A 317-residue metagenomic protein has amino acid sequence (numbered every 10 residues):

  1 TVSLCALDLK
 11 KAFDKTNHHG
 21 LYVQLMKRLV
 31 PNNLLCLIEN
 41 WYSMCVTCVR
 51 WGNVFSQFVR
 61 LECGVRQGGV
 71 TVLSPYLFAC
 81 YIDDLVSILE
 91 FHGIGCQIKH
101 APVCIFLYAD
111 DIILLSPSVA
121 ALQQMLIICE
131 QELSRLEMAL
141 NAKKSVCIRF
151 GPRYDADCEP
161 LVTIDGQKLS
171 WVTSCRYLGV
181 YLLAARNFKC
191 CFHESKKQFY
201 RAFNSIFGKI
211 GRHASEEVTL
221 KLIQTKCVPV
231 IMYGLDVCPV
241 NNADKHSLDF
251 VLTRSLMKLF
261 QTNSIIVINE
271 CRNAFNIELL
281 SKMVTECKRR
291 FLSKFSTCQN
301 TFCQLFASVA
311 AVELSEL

Functional and structural regions predicted by a protein language model:
T1-L77, D84: Conserved pre-catalytic core of RNA-dependent polymerases
D8, L25, I38, G68 (+9 more regions): Mobile genetic element proteins and their domesticated derivatives, centered on retroelements and DNA transposons
K10-R28, I105-S134, G151-R153, A184-N187: Catalytic palm subdomain of template-directed nucleic-acid polymerases, centered on the conserved carboxylate motif
L77-A109, I113-L115: Active-site palm subdomain of RNA-directed nucleic acid polymerases
A139-S174: Short, conserved micro-motifs composed of acidic
G166-P239: Basic, alpha-helical interaction scaffolds
S247-L256, K288-F291: Short amphipathic alpha-helical coiled-coil/interface segments
I277-L317: Acidic catalytic cores of enzymes that act on phosphate-bearing nucleotides/polynucleotides
